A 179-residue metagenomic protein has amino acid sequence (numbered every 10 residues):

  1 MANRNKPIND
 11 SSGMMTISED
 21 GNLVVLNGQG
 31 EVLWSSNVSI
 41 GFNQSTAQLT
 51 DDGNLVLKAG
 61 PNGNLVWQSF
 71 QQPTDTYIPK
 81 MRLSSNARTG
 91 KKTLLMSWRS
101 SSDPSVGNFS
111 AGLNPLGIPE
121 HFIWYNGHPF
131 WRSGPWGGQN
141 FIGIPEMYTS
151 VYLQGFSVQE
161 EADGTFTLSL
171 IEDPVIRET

Functional and structural regions predicted by a protein language model:
M1-T179: Beta-rich ligand-binding surfaces for carbohydrates and other polyanions
